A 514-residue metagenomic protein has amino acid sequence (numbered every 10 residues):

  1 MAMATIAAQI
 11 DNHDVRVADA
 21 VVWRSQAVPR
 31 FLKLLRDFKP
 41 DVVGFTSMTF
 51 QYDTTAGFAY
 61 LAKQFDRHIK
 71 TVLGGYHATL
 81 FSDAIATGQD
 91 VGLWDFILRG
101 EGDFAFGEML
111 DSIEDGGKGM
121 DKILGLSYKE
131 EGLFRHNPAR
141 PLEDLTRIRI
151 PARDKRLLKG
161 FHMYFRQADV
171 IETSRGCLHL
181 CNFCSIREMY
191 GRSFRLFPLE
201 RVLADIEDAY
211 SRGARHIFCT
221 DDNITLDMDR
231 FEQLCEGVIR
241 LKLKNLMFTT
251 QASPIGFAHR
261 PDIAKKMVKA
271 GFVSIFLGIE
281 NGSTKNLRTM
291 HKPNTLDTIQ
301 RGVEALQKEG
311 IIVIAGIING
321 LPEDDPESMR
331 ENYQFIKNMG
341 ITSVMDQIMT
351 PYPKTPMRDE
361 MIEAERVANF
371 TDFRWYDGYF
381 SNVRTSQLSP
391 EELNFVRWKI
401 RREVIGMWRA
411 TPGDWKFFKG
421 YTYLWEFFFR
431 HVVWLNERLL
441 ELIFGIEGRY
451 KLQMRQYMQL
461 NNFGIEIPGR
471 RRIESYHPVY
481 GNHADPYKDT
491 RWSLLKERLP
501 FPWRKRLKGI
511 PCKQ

Functional and structural regions predicted by a protein language model:
A2, I6-P141, I348, K354: Glycine-rich beta-alpha loop elements in corrinoid/cobalamin-binding modules across cobalamin-dependent enzymes
N12, L32, D41, L93 (+2 more regions): Radical SAM enzyme core and accessory elements
V21, M48, Y76-H77, T220-D227 (+3 more regions): Short, solvent-exposed turn/loop segments enriched in Gly/Ser/Thr/Pro and often Arg
F38, D66, Q89, R212-G213 (+5 more regions): A structural signal for short coil/turn segments at secondary-structure junctions
K70-V72, L98, T249, F276 (+2 more regions): Structural detector of well-ordered beta-strand residues that form the stable sheet scaffold of enzyme domains
F81-S82, H179, D229, K285-M290 (+4 more regions): Flexible glycine/acidic-rich beta-alpha junction loops that bind and position SAM and/or redox cofactors in anaerobic
A84-F104, A264-S274, E331-D346: Structural recognition of alpha->loop->beta junctions
T146-I314, N319-L321, P326-Q334: Radical SAM [4Fe-4S] cluster-binding motif and immediate context
